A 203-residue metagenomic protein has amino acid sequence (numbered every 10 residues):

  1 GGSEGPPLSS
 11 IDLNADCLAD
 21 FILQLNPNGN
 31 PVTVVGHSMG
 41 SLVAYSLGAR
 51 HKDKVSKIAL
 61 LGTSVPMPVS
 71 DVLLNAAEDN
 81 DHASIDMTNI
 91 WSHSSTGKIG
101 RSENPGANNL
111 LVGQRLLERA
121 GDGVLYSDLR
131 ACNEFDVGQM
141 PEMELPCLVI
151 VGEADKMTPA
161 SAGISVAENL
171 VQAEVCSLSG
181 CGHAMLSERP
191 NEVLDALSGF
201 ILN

Functional and structural regions predicted by a protein language model:
G1-V35, D195: Active-site loop/oxyanion-hole signature of alpha/beta-hydrolase fold enzymes
G29, V55-S56, A173, C181: Core-facing hydrophobic residues within beta-strands of well-ordered domains
S38: Catalytic nucleophile serine of serine hydrolases, specifically the conserved "nucleophile elbow" pentapeptide
L42-M87: Flexible "cap/lid" loop of the alpha/beta hydrolase fold
P68-V69, N75-E142: Conserved alpha/beta-hydrolase catalytic His-Asp/Glu region
M143, V149-V151, D155: Short beta-strand/loop motif that positions the catalytic acidic residue of the alpha/beta-hydrolase fold
L145, P159-E168: Short alpha-helix in the alpha/beta-hydrolase fold that links the catalytic acid
Q172-N203: Catalytic active-site module of serine/aspartate enzymes centered on a nucleophile-bearing elbow/loop
